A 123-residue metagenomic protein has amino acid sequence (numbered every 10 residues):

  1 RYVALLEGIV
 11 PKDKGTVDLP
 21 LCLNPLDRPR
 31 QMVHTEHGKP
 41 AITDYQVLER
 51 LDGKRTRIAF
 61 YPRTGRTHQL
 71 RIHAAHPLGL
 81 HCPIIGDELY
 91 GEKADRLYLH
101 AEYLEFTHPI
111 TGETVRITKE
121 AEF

Functional and structural regions predicted by a protein language model:
R1-F123: RNA pseudouridine synthases
